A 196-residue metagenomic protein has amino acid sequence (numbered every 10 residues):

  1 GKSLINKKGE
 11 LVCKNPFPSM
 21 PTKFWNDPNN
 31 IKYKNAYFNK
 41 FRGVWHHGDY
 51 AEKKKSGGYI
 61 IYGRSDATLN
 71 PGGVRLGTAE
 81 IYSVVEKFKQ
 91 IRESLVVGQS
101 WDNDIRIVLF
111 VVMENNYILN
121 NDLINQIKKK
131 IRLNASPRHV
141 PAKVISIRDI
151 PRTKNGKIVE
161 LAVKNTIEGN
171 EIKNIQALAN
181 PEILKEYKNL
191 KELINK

Functional and structural regions predicted by a protein language model:
G1-F41, L76, E171-I172: Conserved ATP/PPi-binding loop(s) of AMP-dependent carboxylate-activating enzymes
G1-K2, K55-S56, N155: Residue-level recognition of short loop/turn positions
N6, K53-K54, R152-T153: Short, acidic, Ser/Thr-enriched surface-loop or helix-capping motifs
G9, I105-I107, K154: Change "...and in nucleic-acid phosphodiester-cleaving endonucleases..." to "...and in nucleic-acid processing enzymes
F17, T22, G43, G48-H139 (+4 more regions): AMP-binding/adenylate-forming catalytic core of the ANL superfamily
V144-I147: General small-molecule cofactor/ligand-binding pocket signal
N165-E171: Short arginine-rich
